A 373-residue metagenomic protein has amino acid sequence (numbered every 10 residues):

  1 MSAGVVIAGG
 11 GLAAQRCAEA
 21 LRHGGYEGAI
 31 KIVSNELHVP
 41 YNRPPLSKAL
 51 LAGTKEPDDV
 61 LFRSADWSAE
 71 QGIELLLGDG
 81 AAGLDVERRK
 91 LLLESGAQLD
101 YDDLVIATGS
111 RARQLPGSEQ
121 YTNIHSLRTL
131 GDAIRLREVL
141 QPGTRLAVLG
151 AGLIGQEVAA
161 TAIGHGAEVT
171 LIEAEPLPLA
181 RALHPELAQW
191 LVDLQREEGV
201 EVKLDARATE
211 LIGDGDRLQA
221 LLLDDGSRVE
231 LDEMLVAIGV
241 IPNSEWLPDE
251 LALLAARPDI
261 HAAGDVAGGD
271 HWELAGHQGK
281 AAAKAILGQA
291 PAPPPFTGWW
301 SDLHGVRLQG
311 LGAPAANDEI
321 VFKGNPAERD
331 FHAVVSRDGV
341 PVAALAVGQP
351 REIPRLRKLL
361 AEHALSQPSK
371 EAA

Functional and structural regions predicted by a protein language model:
M1-G11, G143-G152: Beta1/beta-strand and adjacent pyrophosphate-binding region of the FAD-binding site in flavoprotein oxidoreductases
S2-G4, V266-E352: Mid-to-C-terminal Rossmann-like scaffold of FAD/NAD(P)H-dependent oxidoreductases
S2-I73, T161-A182: Beta1-alpha1 glycine-rich phosphate/pyrophosphate-binding loop at the start of Rossmann-like nucleotide-binding domains
I7-A8, L99-R111, V229-G239, G279 (+1 more regions): Short hydrophobic core segments
G11-L12, L37, S110-A112, G131 (+3 more regions): Residue-level detector of alpha-helix initiation sites
E27, L75-L84, R88-L92, L99 (+1 more regions): A Rossmann-like FAD-binding core segment of flavoenzymes
T108-H165: Glycine-rich dinucleotide-binding loop and its adjacent helix/turn
T122-G143, G213, R217, R228-A281: FAD-site-proximal beta/loop scaffold in flavoenzymes
